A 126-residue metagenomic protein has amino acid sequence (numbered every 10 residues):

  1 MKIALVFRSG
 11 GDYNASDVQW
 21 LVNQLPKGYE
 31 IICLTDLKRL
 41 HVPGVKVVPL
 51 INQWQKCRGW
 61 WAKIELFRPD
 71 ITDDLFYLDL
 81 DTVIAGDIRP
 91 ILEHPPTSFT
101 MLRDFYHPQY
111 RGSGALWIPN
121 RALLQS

Functional and structural regions predicted by a protein language model:
M1-K56, R121: N-terminal anchoring/stem segment of glycosyltransferases
W20-L21, L66, D87-I91: A short acidic, amphipathic alpha-helical/loop segment
K27, K63, R111-G114: Residues that flank catalytic or metal-binding motifs in active/ligand-binding sites
Q55-I71: Short phosphate-binding loop-to-helix
L75: Short aromatic/hydrophobic "clamp" motif used to bind/position activated sugar donors
D79-V83: The conserved acidic donor/metal-binding loop of glycosyltransferases
I84-G112: Conserved donor-nucleotide/metal-binding helix-loop-beta segment in metal-dependent transferases, i.e., the alpha-helix
G114-A122: Short glycine- and hydrophobic/aromatic-rich loop-to-beta-strand nucleating segment in the catalytic cores
